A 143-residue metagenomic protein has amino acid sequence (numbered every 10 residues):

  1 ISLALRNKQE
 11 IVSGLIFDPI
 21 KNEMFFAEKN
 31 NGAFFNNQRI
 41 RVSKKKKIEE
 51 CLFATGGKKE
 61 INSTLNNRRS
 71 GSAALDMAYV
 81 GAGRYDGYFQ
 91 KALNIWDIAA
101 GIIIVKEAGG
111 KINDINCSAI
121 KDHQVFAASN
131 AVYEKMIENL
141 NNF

Functional and structural regions predicted by a protein language model:
I1-F34: DPxDG-like acidic metal-binding loop motif
L5-N7, N30, N36, Y79 (+2 more regions): Short alpha-helical scaffold segments that flank and stabilize functional sites
I11, M24, R39-R41, A119: Short, solvent-exposed loop/turn motifs
F26, A33-N36, T55, G87: Short hydrophobic/aromatic-rich beta-strand segments that constitute the beta-sheet cores of beta-sandwich/beta-barrel
R41-F143: An extended, acidic
